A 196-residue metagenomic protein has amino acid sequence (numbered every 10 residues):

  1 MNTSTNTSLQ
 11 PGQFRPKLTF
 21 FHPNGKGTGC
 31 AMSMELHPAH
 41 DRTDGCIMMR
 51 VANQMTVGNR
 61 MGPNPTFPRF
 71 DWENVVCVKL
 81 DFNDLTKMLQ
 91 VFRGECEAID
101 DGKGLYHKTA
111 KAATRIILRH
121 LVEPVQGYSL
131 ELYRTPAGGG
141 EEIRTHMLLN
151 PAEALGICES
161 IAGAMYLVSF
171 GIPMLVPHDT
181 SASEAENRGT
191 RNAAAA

Functional and structural regions predicted by a protein language model:
M1-K26, V176-A196: Glycine- and charge-rich intrinsically disordered segments
S8-R69: N-terminal domain-start interaction segment
F14, C77-G104, A154-L175: DNA replication sliding-clamp ring fold and its partner-interaction surfaces
G25, C30-T43, V78-K79, V122-P124 (+1 more regions): Short, low-complexity cationic-aromatic patches
C46, C77, R115, G127-S129 (+1 more regions): Beta-strand-rich binding-surface signature of beta-sandwich/beta-barrel folds used to engage anionic ligands
V57-V78, D101, G138-L148: A cross-kingdom feature marking solvent-exposed beta-strand/loop segments within repeated, beta-rich binding/scaffold
I99-R134: Intrinsic, low-complexity N-terminal interaction/targeting segments
T135-A196: Mixed-charge, glycine-accented linear interaction segment located at domain edges/termini
